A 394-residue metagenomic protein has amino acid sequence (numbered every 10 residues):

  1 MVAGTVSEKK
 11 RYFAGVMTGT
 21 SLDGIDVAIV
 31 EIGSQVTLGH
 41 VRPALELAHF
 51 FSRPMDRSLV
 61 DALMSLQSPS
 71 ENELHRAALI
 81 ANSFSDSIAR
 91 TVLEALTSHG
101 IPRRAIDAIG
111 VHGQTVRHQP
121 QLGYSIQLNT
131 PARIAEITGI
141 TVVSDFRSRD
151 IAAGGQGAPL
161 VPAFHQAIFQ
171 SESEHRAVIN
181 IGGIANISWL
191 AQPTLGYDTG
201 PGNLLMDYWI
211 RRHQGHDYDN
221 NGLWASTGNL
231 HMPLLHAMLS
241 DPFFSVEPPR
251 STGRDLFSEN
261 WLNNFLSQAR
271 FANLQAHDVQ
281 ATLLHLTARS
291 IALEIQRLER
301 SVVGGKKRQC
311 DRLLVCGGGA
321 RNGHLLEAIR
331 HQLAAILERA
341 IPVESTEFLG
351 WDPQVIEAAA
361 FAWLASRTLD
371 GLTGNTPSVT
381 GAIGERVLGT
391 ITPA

Functional and structural regions predicted by a protein language model:
V2-R53: N-terminal phosphate-binding or glycine-rich loops at protein starts, especially the Walker A/P-loop of NTPases
G4, T18, D23, I29-S34 (+2 more regions): Catalytic phosphate/nucleotide-handling subdomain of diverse soluble enzymes
F13-M17, I29, A105-G110, R176-N180 (+1 more regions): Short glycine-aspartate micro-motif
I25-I32, L47-S65, I137, V143-Q170 (+1 more regions): Glycine-rich phosphate-binding loop plus the immediately following alpha-helix
S70-N129: Short beta-strand-loop/turn "lid" adjacent to the catalytic site in phosphate-handling enzymes
A105-P159: Glycine-rich phosphate-binding loop and adjoining helix at the ATP-binding site of ATP-dependent phosphoryl-transfer
H216-Y218, G222-D311, G323-E338: A contiguous, well-structured pocket-lining segment that forms one wall/lid of small-molecule binding clefts in soluble
R250-Q268, A281, E347, D370-T373 (+1 more regions): Glycine/Thr-rich phosphate-binding loops that ligate phosphate moieties of nucleotide and other phosphorylated ligands
